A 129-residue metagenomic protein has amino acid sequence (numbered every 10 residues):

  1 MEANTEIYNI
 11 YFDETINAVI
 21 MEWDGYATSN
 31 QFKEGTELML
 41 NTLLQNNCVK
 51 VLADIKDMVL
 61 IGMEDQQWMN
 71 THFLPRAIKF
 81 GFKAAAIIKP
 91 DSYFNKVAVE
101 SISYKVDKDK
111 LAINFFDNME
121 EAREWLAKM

Functional and structural regions predicted by a protein language model:
E2-M129: Amphipathic, Lys/Arg-enriched alpha-helical "gate/interface" segment within cytosolic domains that mediates
